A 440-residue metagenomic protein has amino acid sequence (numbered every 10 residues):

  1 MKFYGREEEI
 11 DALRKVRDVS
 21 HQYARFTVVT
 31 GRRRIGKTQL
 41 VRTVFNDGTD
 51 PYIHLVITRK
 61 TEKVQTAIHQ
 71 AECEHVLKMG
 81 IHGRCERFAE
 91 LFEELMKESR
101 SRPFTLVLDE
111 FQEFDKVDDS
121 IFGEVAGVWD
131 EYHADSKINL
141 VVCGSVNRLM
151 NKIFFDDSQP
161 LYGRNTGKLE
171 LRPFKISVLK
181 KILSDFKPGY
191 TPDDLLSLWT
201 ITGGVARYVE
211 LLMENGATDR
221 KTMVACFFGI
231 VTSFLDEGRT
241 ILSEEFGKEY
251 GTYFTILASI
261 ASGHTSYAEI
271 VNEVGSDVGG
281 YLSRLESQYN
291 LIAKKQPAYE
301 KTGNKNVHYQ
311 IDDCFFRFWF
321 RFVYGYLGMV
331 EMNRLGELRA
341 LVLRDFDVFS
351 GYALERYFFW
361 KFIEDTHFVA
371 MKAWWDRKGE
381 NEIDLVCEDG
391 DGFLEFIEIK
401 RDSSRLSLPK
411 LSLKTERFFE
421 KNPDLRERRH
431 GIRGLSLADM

Functional and structural regions predicted by a protein language model:
M1-G336, A340: Phosphate-binding site recognition
K305-M440: A cross-kingdom feature that marks ATP-driven nucleic-acid transaction machinery
